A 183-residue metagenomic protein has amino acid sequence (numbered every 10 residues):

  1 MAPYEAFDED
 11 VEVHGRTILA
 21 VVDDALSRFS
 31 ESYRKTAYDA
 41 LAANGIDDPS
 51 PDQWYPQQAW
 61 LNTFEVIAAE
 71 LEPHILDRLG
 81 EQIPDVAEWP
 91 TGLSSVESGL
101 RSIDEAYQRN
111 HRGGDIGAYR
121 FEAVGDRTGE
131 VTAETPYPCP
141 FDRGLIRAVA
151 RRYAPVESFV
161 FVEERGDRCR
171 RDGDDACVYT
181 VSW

Functional and structural regions predicted by a protein language model:
M1-E70: N-terminal leader/assembly segments
Y4, G113-C139, P155-W183: Short terminal or interdomain "cap/linker" segment that borders an active site or interface and mediates
S30, E72, L76, R151-S158: Residue-level recognition of short, structured coil/turn motifs that connect secondary structure elements
I46-C139: Amphipathic interaction/junction segments at domain boundaries or subunit interfaces
P84-A87, R151, G166: Solvent-exposed, non-transmembrane amphipathic alpha-helical segments
F141-Y153: Extended Gly/Ser/Thr-rich low-complexity repeat segments, especially those forming or decorating extracellular
